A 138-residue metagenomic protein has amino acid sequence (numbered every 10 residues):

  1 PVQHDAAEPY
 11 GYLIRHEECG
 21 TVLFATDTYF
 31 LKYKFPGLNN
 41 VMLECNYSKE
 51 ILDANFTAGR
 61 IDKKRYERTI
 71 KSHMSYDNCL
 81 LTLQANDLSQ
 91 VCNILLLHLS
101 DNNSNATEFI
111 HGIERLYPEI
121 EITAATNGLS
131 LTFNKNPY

Functional and structural regions predicted by a protein language model:
P1-N40, F133-Y138: Core dinuclear metal-dependent hydrolase active-site scaffold
F35-N127: Cap/insert and terminal regions of metallo-dependent hydrolase folds
